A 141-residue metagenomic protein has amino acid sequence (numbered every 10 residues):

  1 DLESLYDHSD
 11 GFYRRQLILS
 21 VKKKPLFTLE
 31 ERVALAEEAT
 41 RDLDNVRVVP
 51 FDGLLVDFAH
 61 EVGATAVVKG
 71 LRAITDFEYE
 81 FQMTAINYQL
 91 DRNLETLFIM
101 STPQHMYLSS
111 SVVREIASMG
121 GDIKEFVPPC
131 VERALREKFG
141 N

Functional and structural regions predicted by a protein language model:
D1-N141: Nucleotidyltransferase catalytic core that binds NTPs
